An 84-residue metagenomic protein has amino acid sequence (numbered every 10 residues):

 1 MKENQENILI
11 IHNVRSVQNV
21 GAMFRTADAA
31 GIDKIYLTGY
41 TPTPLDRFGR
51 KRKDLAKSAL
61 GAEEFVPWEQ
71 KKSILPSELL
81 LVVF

Functional and structural regions predicted by a protein language model:
K2-F84: RNA substrate-binding interface of SAM-dependent RNA methyltransferases
